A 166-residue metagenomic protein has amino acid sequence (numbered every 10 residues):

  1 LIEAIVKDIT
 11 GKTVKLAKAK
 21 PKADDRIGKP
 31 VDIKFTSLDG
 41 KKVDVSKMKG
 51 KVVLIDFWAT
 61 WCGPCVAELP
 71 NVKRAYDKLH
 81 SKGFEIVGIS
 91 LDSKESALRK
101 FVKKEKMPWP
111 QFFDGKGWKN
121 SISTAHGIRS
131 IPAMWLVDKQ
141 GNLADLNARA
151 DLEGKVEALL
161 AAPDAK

Functional and structural regions predicted by a protein language model:
L1-T36, S46-K49, K100-K103: N-proximal helix/coil linker or "cap" segments that precede and/or mark the start of modular domains
P30-V31, V53, I131-P132: Short loop/turn microsegments at loop-to-beta-strand junctions
D39-K41, Q140: Residue-level recognition of short loop/turn positions
V43-G63, V72: Short active-site neighborhood of thiol/selenol oxidoreductases, capturing the structured segment around
M48-K51, S81, M107, I128: Active-site acidic short loop of glycosyltransferases
V66-E105, G115-T124, G154: Structural microenvironment flanking redox-active thiols in thiol-disulfide oxidoreductases
A67, K103-M107, F113-L160: Thiol/disulfide oxidoreductase modules built on the thioredoxin-like
